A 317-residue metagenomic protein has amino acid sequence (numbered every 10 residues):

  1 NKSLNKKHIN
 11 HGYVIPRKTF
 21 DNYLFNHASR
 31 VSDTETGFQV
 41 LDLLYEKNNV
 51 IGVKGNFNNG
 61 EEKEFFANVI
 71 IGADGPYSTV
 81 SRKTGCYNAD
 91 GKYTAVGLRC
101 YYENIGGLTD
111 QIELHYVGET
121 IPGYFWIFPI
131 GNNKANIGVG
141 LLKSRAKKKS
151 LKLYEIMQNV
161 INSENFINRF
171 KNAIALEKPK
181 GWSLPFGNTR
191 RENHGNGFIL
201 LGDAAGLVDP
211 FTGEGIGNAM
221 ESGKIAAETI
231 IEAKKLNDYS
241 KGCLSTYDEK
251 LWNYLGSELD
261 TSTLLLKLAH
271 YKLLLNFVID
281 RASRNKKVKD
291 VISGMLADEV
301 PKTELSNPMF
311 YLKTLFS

Functional and structural regions predicted by a protein language model:
N1-Y23: A conserved beta-strand/loop capping segment in the N-terminal third of enzymes that catalyze redox or closely related
Y13, I51, T212-I216: Alpha-helix N-cap/helix-initiation motif
T19, Y23, G75, N218-I225: Short amphipathic alpha-helical face segments that pack within enzyme cores and frequently flank/anchor catalytic
N22, H27-N172, P185, R190: Predominantly flavin-linked oxidoreductase catalytic cores and closely associated redox partners
S29-D33, G85, A89, E103 (+9 more regions): Generic secondary-structure signature for well-ordered alpha-helical cores
R145-T229, K235: FAD/FMN-dependent oxidoreductases across multiple families
I231-S317: C-terminal helical "tail/cap" subdomain of flavin- and related membrane-associated enzymes
